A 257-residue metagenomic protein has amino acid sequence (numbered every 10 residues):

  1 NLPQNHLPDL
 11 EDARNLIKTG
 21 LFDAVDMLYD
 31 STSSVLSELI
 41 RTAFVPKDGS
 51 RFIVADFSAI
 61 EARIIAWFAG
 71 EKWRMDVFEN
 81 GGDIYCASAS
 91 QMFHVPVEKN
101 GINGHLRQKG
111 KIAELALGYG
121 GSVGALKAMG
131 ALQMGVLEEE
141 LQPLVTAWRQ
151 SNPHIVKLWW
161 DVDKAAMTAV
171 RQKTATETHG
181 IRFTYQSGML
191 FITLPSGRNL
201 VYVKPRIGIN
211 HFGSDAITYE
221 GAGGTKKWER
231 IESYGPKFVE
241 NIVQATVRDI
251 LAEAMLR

Functional and structural regions predicted by a protein language model:
N1-G101, L158-R257: Acidic, glycine-rich two-metal-ion catalytic cores of nucleic acid-processing enzymes
L36, L106-G110, S122, G235: N-terminal alpha-helical segment
S88, M92, K109-A125: Core structural elements
F93-K109, M134-T146: Short, surface-exposed acidic
A116-A169: Extended, well-ordered alpha-helical scaffold/bundle regions in very large, multi-domain proteins
